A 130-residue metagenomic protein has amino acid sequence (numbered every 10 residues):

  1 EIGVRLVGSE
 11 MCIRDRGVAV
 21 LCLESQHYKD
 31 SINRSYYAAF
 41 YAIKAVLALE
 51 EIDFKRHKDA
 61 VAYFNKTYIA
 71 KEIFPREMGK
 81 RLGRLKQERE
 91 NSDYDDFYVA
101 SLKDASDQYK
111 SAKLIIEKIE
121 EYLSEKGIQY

Functional and structural regions predicted by a protein language model:
E1-G8, C12-I13: Single conserved hydrophobic/aromatic residue that forms the stacking wall/gate of nucleotide- or nucleobase-binding
S9-E10, L47-Y130: Long, charged low-complexity segments
Y28-K29: TPR-repeat structural position
I32-N33, K86: Glycine-rich phosphate-binding loop at the start of an alpha helix
S35-A38, S92: OB-fold and OB-like beta-barrel modules that bind single-stranded nucleic acids
